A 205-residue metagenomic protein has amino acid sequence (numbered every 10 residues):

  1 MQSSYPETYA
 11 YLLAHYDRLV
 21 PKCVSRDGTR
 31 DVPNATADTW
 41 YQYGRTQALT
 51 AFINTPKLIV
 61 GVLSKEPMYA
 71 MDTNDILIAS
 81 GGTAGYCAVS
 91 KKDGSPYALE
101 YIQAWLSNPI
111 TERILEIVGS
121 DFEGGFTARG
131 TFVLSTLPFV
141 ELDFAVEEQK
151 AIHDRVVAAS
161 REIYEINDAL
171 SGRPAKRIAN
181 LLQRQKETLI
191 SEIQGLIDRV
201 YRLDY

Functional and structural regions predicted by a protein language model:
M1-A151: Polybasic, glycine- and aromatic-enriched phosphate-binding surface used to engage nucleic acids
F139-Y205: Non-catalytic DNA-recognition/assembly elements of restriction-modification systems
